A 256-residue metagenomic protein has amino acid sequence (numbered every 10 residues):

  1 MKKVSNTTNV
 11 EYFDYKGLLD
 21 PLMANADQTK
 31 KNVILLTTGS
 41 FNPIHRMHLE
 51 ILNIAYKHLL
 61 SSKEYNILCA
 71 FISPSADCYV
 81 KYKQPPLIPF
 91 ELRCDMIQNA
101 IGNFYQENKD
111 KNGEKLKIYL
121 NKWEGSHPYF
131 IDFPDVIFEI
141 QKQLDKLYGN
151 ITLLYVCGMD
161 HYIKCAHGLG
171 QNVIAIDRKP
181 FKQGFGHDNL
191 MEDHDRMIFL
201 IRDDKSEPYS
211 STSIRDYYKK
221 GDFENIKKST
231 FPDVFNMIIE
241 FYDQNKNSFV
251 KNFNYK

Functional and structural regions predicted by a protein language model:
M1-K256: Nucleotidyltransferase catalytic core that binds NTPs
